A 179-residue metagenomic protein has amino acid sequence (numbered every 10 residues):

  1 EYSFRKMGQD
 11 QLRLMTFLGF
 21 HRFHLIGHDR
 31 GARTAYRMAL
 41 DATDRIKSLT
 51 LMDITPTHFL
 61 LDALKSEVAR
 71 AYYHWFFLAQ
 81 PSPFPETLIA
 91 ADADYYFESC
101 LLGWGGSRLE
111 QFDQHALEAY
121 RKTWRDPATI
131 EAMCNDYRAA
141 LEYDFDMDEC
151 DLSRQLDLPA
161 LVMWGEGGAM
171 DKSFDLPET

Functional and structural regions predicted by a protein language model:
Y2-I26, R30-T179: Flexible "cap/lid" subdomain of the alpha/beta-hydrolase fold that forms the substrate-access gate
